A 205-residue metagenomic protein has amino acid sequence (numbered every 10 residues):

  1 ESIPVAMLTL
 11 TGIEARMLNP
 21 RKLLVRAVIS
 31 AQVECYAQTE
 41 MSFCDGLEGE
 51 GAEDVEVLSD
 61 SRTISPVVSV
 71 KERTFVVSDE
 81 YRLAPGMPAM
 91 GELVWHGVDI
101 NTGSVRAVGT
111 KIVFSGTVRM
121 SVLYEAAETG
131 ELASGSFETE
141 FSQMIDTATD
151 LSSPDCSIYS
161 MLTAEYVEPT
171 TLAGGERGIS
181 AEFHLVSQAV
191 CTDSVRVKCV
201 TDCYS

Functional and structural regions predicted by a protein language model:
E1-S205: Viral structural modules
